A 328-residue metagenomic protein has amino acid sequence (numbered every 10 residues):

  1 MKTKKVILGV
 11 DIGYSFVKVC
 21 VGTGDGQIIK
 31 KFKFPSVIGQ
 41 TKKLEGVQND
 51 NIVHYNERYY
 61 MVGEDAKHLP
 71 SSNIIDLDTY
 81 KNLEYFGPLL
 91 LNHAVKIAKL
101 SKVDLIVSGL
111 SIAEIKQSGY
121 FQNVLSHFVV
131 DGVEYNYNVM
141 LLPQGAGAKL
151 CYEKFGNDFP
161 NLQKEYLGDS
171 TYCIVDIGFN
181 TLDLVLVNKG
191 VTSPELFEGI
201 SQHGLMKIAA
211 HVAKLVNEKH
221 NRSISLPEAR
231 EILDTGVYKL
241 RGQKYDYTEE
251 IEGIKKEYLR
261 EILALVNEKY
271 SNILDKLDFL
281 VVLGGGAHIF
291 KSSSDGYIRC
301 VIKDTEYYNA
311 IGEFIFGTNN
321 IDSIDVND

Functional and structural regions predicted by a protein language model:
M1-Y172, V191-L205, K219, P227-D328: Nucleotide/phosphate-binding catalytic cleft detector across ATP-hydrolyzing and phosphate-transferring enzymes
C173-T181: Internal active-site segments that recognize and position negatively charged phosphoryl groups and nucleotide moieties
D183-V185: A structural feature that tracks compact, well-ordered secondary-structure segments with a strong bias toward
N188: A cytosolic small-molecule/anion-sensing beta-strand core signal
A210-E218: Long, charge-rich alpha-helical interaction segments
